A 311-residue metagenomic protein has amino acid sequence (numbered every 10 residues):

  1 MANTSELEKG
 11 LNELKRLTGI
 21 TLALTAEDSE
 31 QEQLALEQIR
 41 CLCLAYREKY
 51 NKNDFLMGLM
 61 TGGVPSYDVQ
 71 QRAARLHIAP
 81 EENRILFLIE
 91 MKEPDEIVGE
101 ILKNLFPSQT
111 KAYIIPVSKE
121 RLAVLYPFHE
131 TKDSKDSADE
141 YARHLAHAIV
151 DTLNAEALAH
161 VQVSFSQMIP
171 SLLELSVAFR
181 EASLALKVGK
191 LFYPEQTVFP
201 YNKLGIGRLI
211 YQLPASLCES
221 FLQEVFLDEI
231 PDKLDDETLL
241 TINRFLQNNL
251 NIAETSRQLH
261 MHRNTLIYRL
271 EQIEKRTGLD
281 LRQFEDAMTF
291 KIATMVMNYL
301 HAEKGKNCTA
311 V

Functional and structural regions predicted by a protein language model:
M1-E90, I97-V98, K103-S108, A112-A138: Non-catalytic sensory/regulatory segments that transmit input signals in bacterial signaling proteins
Q70-R84, E90, K103-V311: Cytosolic nucleotide-utilizing catalytic cores of signal-transduction proteins
D95-E96, L172: Loop/helix-junction capping segments adjacent to catalytic residues or to phosphate/diphosphate-binding pockets
